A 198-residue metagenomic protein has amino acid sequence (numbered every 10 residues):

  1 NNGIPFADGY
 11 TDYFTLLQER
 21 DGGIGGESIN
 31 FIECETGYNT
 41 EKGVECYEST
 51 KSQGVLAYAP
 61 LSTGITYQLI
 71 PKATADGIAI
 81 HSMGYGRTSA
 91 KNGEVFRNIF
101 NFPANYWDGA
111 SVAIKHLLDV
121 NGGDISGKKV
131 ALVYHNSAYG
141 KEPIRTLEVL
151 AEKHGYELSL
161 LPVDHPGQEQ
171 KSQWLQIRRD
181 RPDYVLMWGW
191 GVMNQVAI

Functional and structural regions predicted by a protein language model:
N2-T11, R20-G93, F102, P162-Q170 (+1 more regions): Beta-alpha junction/loop-to-helix N-cap segments that form part of ligand/metal-binding clefts
T11, T15-G22, E48-L56, I70 (+4 more regions): Sec-exported extracytoplasmic/periplasmic mature domains
S89, R97-I198: Extracellular/periplasmic Venus flytrap/periplasmic-binding protein
